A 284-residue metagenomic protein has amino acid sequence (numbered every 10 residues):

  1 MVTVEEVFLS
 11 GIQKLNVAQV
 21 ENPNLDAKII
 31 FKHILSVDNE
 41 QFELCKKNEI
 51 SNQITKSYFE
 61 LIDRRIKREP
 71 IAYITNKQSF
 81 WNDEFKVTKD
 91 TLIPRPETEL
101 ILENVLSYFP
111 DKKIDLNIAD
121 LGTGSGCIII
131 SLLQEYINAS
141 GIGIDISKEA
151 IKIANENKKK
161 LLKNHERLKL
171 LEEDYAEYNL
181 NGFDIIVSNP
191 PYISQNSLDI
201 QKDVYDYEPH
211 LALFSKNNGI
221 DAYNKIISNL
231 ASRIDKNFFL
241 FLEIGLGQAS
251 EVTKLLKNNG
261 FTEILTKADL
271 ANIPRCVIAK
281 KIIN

Functional and structural regions predicted by a protein language model:
M1-Y58: A short N-terminal interaction module
L15, F109, K158, L162 (+2 more regions): Conserved hydrophobic residues forming the short capping helix/wall of the S-adenosyl-L-methionine
I30, R68, T98, I128 (+5 more regions): Residue-level signal for inorganic ion chemistry
H33-Y108: Conserved AdoMet
P94, D120, G143, S215 (+1 more regions): Conserved SAM-binding loop
L100-D199, K225: Conserved SAM/SAH cofactor-binding pocket of Class I
Y192-A222: Mobile active-site "lid"/loop adjacent to the S-adenosyl-L-methionine
N217-K280: Conserved Class I SAM-dependent methyltransferase catalytic core
